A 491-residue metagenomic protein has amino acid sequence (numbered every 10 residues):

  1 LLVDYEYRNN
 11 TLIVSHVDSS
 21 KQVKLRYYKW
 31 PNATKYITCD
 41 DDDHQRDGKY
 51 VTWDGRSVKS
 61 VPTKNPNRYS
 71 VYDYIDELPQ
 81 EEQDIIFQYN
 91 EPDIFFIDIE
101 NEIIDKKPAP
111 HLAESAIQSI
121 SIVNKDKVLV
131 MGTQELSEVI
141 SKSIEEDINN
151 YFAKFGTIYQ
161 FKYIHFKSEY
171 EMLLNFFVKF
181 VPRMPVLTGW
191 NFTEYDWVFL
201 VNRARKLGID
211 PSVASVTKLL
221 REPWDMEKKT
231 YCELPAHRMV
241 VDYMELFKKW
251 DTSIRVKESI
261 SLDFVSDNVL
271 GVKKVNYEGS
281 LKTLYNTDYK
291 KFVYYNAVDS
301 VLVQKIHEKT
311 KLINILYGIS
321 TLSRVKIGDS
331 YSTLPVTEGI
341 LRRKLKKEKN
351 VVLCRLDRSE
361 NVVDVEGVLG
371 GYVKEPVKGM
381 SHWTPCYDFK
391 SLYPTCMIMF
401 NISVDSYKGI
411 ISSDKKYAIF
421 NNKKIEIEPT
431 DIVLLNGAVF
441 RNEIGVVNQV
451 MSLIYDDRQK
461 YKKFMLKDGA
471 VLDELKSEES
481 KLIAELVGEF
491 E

Functional and structural regions predicted by a protein language model:
V3-D42, Y72, E77-V186: Conserved RNase H-like, two-metal-ion catalytic cores of nucleic-acid enzymes
I13, K282-N401, D473, S477-E491: Common nucleic-acid-contacting/processivity interface regions adjacent to the catalytic cores of nucleic-acid enzymes
I75-D76, Q80-D105, S212-E227, Y231-E233 (+1 more regions): Extended, Lys/Arg-enriched charged tracts that mediate electrostatic binding to polyanionic substrates
I104-K107, V130-G132, W197-V198, K249-D251 (+7 more regions): Short helix/loop capping segments that flank catalytic or ligand/cofactor-binding pockets
H111-E114, V201-D210, T321, M399-S406: Short secondary-structure boundary/capping segments
S137-K257: Conserved DEDDh/DEDDy metal-dependent 3′-5′ exonuclease domain
V181-D196, V240-T337: Acidic, Mg2+-coordinating catalytic module of metal-dependent nucleases/exonucleases that use a two-metal-ion mechanism
W383, F389-E491: Helical catalytic core of nucleic-acid polymerases
